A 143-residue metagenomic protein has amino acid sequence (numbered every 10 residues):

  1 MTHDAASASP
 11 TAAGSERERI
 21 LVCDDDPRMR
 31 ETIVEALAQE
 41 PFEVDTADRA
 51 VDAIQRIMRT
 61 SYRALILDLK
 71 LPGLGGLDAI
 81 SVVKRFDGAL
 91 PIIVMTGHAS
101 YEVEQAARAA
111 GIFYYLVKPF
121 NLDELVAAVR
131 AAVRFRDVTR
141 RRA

Functional and structural regions predicted by a protein language model:
P27-D45: Two-component/phosphorelay signaling modules centered on CheY-like receiver
R49, G75-D78: Acidic catalytic/metal-coordinating carboxylates
Q55, L77-A89: Short amphipathic alpha-helix used as the core "switch/output" element in two-component signaling
T60-I66, L71: Active-site beta3 strand of CheY-like receiver
D78, A99-Y114: Alpha4 helix (beta4-alpha4-beta5 surface) of REC/receiver domains from two-component response regulators
F86, H98-A99: Short, conserved "switch-loop" micro-motifs in signal-transduction and mechanochemical regulators
E102, F120-R130: C-terminal output helix
